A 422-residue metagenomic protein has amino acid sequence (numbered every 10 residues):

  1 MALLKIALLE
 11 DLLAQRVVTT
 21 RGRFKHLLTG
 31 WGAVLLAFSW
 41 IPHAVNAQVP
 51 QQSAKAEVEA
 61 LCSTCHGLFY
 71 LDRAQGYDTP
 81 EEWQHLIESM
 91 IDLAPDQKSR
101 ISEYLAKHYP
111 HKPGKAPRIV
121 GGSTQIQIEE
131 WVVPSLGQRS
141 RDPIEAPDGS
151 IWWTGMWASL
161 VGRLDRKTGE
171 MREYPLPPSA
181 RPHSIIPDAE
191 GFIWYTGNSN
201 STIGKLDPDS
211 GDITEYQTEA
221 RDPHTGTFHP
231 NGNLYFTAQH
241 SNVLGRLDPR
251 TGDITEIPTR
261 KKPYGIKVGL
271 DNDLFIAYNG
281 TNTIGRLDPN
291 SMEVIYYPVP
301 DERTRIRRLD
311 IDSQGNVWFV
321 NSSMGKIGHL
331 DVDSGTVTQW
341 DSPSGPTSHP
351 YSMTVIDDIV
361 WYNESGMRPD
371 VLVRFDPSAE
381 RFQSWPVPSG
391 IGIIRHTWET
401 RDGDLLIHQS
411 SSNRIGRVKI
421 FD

Functional and structural regions predicted by a protein language model:
K55-A56, G67-L93, P175: Gly/Gly-Pro-rich "capping" loops immediately C-terminal to redox-active cysteine motifs in periplasmic/lumenal
V58-F69, I101, L105: The canonical Cys-X-X-Cys-His
I91-P117, L405: C-terminal capping alpha-helices of c-type cytochrome domains
I119-G137: A short helix->beta-strand "capping" segment at the edge of beta-propeller domains
L136-P147, P178-E190, E219-N231, R260-D273 (+6 more regions): Beta-rich, blade/repeat-based domains predominating in secreted/periplasmic proteins but also intracellular
W152-W157, I193-N200, L234-H240, L274-G280 (+3 more regions): Conserved beta-strand positions in repeat-built beta-propeller and related beta-rich domains
D165-G169, D207-G211, D248-G252, D288-M292 (+3 more regions): Short loop/turn segments that connect beta-strands within beta-propeller blades
G392-D422: Blade-level signature of beta-propeller repeat domains, shared across WD40, Kelch, NHL, RCC1 and BNR/Asp-box propellers
